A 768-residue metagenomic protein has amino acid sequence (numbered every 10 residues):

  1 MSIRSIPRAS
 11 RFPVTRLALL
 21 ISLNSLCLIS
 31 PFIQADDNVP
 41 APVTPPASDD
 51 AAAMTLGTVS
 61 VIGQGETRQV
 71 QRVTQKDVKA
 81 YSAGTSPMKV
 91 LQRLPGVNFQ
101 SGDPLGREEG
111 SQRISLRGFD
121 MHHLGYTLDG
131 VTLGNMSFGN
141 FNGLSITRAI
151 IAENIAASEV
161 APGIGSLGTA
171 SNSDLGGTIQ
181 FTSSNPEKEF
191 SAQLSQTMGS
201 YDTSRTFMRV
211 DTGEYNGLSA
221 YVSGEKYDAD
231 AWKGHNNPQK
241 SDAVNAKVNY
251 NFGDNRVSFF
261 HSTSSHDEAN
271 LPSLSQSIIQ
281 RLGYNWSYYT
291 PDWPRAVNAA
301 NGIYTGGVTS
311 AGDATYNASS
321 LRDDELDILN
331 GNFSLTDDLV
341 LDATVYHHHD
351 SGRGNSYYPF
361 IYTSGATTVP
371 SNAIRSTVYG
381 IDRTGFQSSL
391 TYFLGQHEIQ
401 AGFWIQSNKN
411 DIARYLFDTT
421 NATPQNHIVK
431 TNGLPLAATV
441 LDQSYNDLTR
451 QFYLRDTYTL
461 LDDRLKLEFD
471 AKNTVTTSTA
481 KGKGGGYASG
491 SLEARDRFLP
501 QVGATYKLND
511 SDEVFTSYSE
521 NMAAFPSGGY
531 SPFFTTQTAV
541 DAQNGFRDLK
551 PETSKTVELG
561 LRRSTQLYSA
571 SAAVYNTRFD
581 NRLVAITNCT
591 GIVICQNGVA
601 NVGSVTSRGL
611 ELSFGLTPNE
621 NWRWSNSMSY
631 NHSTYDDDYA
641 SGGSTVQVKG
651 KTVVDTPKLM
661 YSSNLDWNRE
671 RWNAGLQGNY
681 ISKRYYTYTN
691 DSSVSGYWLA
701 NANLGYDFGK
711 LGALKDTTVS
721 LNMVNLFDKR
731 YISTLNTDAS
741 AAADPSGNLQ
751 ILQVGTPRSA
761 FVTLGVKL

Functional and structural regions predicted by a protein language model:
I6-R8, L19-S22, T505, T516 (+2 more regions): Conserved C-terminal beta-signal and adjacent last beta-strands/turns of outer-membrane beta-barrel proteins
D37-V39, Q396, L461-D462, S569 (+6 more regions): Gram-negative outer-membrane beta-barrel transporters
V39-K188, L559: Acidic, small-polar-rich N-terminal luminal/periplasmic segments of exported/outer-membrane proteins
G139-F141, E153-A157, P162, S166-N245 (+3 more regions): Outer-membrane beta-barrel translocator/receptor signature
N249-N251, R256-I328, N355-I374, T423-G433 (+1 more regions): Acidic/polar loop-and-plug regions of large Gram-negative outer-membrane beta-barrel proteins
R322-N355, P370-G485, K507, S564 (+2 more regions): Face-selective signature of the C-terminal outer-membrane beta-barrel domain
N330-S334, V340-Y346, G352-S356, K507 (+6 more regions): Membrane-embedded beta-barrel scaffold of Gram-negative outer-membrane proteins
I381, F393-Q396, W404-Q406, L441-F579 (+2 more regions): Structural signature of Gram-negative outer-membrane beta-barrels, strongest in the C-terminal barrel of TonB-dependent
